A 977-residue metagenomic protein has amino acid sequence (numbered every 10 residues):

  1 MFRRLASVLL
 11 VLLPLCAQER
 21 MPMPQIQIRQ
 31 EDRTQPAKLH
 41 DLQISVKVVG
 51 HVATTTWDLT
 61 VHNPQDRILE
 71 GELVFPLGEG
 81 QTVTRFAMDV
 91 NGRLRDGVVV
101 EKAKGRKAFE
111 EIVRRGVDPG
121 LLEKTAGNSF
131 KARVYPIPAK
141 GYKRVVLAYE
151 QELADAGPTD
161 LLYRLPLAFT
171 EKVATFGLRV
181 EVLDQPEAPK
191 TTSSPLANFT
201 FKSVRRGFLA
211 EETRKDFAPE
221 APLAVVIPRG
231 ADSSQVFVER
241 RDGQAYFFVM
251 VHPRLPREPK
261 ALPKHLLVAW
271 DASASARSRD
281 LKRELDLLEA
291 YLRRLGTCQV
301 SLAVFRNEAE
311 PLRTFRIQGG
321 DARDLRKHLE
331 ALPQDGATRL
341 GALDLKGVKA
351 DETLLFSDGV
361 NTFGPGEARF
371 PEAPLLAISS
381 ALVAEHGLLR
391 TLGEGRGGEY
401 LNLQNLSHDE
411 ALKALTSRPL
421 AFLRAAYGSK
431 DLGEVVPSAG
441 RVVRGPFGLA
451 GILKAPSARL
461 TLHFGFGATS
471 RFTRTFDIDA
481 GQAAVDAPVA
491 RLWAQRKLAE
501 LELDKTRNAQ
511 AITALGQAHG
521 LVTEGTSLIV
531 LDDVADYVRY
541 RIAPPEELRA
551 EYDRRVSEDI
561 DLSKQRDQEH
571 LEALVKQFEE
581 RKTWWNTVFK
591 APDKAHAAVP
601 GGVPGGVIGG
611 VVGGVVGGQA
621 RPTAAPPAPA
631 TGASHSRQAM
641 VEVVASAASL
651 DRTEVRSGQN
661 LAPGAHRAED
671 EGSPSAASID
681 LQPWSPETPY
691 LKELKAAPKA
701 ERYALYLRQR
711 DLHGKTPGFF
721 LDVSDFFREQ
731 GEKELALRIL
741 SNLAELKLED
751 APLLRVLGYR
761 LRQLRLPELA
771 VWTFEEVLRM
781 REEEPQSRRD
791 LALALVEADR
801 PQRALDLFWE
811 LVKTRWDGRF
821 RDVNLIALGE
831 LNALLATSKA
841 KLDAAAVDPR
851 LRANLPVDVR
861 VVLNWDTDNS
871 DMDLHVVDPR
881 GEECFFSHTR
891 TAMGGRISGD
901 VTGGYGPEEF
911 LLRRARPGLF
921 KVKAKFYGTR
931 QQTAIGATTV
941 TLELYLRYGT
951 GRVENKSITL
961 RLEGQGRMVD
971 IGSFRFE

Functional and structural regions predicted by a protein language model:
A17-G50: N-terminal, polar/Ser/Thr-rich
R85-S129, R133-P138, R144-A269, Y291 (+3 more regions): An acidic, Ser/Thr-enriched
A261-G319, D351-F356: Von Willebrand factor
E310-R313, G320-E352, N361, A384-E385: Von Willebrand factor
S357-L403, S407, A411-A414: VWA/integrin I-like adhesion module and closely mimicked acidic/polar interface patches used
D553, D559-G672: Intrinsic-disorder/low-complexity signature in envelope-associated proteins
L835-E977: Intrinsic-disorder/low-complexity signal
